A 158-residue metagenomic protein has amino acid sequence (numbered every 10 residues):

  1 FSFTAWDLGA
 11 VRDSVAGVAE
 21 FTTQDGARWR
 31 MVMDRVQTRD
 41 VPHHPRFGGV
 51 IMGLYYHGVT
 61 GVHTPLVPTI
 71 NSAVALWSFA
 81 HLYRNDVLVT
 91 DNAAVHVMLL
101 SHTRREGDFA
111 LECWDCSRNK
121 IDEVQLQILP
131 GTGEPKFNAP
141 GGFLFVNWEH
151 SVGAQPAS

Functional and structural regions predicted by a protein language model:
F1-D91: Predominantly extracellular/secreted and cell-surface proteins with exposed, flexible low-complexity segments
R28-T38, Q125-S158: Edge beta-strand at a domain terminus
R39-H44, R105-G107, A154: Residues in flexible loops and secondary-structure boundaries
L54-P135: Acidic, glycine-rich flexible loop segments
